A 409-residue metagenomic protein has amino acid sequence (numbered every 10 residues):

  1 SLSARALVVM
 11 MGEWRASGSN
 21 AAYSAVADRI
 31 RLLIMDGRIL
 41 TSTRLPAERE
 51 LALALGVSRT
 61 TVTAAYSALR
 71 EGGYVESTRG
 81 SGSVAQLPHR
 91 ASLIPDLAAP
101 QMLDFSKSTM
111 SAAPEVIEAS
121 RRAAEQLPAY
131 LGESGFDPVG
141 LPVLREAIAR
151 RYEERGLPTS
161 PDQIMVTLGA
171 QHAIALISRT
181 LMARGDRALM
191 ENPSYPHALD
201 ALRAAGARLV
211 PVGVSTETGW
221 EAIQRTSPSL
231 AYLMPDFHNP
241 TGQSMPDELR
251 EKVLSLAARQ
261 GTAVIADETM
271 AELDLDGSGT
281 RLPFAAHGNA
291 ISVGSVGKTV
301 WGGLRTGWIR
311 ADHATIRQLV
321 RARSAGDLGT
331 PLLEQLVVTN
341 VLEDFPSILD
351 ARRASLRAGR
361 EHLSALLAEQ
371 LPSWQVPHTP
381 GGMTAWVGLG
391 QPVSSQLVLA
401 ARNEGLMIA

Functional and structural regions predicted by a protein language model:
S1-E125, E133, E146, V320 (+6 more regions): N-terminal basic, amphipathic alpha-helical segments
G80, S160-P161, H378-T384: Short Gly/Ser/Thr- and Asp/Glu-enriched loop/turn motifs at secondary-structure junctions
P88-R90, H287-G288, V296, A311-T315 (+1 more regions): Short loop segments at secondary-structure junctions
L131-Q260, E272-G288, L356: Conserved core of the PLP fold type I
A290-E369, Q375-P377: PLP-dependent aminotransferase class I/II
